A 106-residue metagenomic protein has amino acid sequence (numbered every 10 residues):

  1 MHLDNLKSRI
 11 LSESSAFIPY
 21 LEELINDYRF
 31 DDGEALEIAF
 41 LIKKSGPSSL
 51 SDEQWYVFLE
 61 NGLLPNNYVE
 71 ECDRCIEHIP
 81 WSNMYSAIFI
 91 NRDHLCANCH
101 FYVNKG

Functional and structural regions predicted by a protein language model:
M1-P65: Long, charged N-terminal interaction/targeting segments
G46-P47, P80, C96: Short, solvent-exposed coil/turn linker segments
Y68-S82: Small Cys/His zinc-coordinating "RING-like" fingers
C72-C75, D93-C99: Short cysteine-rich clusters marking metal-coordination/redox-active sites
N83-H94: Short linker/helix segments within small regulatory modules
C99-G106: Short metal-binding segments enriched for Cys and/or His
